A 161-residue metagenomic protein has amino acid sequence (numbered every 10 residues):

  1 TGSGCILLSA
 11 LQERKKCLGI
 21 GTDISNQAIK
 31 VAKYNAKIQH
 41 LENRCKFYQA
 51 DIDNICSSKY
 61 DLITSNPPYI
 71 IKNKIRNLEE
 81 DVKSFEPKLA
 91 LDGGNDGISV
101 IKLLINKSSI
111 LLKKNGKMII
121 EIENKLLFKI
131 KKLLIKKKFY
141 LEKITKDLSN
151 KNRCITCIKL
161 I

Functional and structural regions predicted by a protein language model:
T1-R76: Conserved SAM/SAH cofactor-binding pocket of Class I
A10, V82, L104-S108: Class I S-adenosylmethionine-dependent transferase superfamily signal
E13, E86, E121: Acidic-residue sensor for enzyme active/binding pockets
C17, S84-E86, N150-N152: Short, solvent-exposed coil/turn segments
L41, E86, L111-K114: Helix-to-beta-strand junctions that scaffold the AdoMet/dcAdoMet cofactor pocket in Class I SAM-dependent enzymes
P67-Y69, I158-I161: C-terminal beta-strand of the catalytic ATP-binding
Y69-V100: Mobile active-site "lid"/loop adjacent to the S-adenosyl-L-methionine
N95-I158: Conserved Class I SAM-dependent methyltransferase catalytic core
